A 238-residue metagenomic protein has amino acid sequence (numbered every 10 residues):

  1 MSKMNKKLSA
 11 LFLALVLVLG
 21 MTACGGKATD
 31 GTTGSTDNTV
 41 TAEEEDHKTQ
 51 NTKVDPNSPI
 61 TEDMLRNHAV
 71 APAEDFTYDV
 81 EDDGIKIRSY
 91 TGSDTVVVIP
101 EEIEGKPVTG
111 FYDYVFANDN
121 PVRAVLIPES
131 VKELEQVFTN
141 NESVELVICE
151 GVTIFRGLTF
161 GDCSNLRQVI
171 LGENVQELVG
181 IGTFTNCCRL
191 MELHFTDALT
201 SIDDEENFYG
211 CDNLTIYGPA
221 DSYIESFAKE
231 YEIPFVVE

Functional and structural regions predicted by a protein language model:
M1-F12: Bacterial N-terminal signal peptides that target proteins for export
G20-A23: C-terminal motif of bacterial Sec signal peptides marking the signal peptidase cleavage site
G25-A28: Bacterial signal peptide processing site
D37-V80: N-terminal low-complexity, Pro/Thr/Ser-rich intrinsically disordered segments that act as propeptides or flexible
D75-D83, G92-T109, N120-E133, N141-I154 (+4 more regions): Structural signature of tandem-repeat unit edges
K86-I87: Conserved functional micro-motifs across diverse proteins
Y114-V115, E135-V137, G157-T159, I181-T183 (+1 more regions): Consensus positions within tandem repeat domains that build extended binding/scaffold surfaces
K229-E232: Short, structured coil segments at secondary-structure junctions
